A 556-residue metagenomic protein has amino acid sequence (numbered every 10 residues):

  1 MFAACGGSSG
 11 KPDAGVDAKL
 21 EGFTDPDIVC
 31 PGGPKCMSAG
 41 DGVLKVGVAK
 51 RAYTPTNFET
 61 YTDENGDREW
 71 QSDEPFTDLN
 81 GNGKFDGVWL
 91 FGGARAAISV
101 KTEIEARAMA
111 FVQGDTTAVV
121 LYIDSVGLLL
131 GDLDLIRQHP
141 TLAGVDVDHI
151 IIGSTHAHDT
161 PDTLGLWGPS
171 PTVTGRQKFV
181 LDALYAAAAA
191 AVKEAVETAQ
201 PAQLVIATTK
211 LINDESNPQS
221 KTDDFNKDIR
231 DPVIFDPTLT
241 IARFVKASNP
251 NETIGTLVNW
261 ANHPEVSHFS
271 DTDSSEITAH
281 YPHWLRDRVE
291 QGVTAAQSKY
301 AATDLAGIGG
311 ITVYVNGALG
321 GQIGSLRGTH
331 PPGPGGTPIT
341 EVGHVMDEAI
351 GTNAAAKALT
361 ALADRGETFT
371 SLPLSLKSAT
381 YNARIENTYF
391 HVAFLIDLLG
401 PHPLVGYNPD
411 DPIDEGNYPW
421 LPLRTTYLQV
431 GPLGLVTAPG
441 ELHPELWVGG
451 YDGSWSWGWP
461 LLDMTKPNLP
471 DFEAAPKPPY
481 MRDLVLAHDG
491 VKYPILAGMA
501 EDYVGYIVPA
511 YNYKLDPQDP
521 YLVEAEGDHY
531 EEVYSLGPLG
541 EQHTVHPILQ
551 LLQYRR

Functional and structural regions predicted by a protein language model:
F2-A4: C-terminal motif of bacterial Sec signal peptides marking the signal peptidase cleavage site
G6-S9: Bacterial signal peptide processing site
V16-G153, P161-I311, V315-A349, A355 (+1 more regions): Conserved beta-alpha junction segments in alpha/beta enzyme cores
